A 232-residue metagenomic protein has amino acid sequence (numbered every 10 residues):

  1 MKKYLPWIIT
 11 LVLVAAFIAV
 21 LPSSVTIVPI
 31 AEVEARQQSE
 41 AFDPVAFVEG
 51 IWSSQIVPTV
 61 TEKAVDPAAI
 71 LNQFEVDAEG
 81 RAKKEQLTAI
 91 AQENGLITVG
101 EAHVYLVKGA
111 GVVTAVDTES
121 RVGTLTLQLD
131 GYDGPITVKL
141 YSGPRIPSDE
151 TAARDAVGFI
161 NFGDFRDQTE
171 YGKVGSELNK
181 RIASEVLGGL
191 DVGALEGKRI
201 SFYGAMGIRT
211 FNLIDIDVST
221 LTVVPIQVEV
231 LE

Functional and structural regions predicted by a protein language model:
M1-E232: OB-fold and OB-like single-stranded nucleic-acid-recognition modules and their adjacent interaction interfaces
